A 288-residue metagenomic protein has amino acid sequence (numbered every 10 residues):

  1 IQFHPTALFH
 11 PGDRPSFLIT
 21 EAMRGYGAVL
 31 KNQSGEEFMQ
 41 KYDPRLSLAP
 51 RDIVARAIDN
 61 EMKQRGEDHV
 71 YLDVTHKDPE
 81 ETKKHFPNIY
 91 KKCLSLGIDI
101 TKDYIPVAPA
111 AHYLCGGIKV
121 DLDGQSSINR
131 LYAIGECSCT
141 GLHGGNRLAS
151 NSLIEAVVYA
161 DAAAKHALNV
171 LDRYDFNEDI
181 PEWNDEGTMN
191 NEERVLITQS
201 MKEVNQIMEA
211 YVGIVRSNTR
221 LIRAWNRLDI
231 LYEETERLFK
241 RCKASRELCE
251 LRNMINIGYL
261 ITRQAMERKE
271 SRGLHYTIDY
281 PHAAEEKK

Functional and structural regions predicted by a protein language model:
I1-I105, V157, H166-D172: An anion/pyrophosphate-binding glycine-rich loop and adjacent beta-alpha core in soluble alpha-beta enzymes
A7-D13, Y113-C115, G145: Short secondary-structure transition/capping segments
E36-F38, D43, S47, Y113 (+2 more regions): Glycine- and aromatic-enriched mobile tails/lids
D59, A108, E285-K287: Short, intrinsically disordered, charge-balanced linker/junction segments flanking boundaries in proteins
P87-Y132: FAD/FMN-dependent oxidoreductases across multiple families
